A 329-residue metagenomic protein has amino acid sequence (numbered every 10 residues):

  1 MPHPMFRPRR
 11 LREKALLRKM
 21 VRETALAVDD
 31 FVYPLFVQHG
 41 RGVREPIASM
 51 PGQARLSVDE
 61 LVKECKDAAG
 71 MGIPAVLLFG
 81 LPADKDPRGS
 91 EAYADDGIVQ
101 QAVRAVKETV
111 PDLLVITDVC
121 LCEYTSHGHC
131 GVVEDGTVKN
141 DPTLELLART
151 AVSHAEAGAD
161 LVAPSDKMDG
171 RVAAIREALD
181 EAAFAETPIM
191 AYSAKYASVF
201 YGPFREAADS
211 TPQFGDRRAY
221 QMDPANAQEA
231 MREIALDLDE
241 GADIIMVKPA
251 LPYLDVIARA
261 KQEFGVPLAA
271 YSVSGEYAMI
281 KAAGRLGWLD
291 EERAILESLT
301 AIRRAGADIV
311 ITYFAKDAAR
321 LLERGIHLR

Functional and structural regions predicted by a protein language model:
M1-R22: N-terminal amphipathic/basic leader segments beginning at the initiator methionine
P2, K14, A27-V32, Q38-R329: Alpha/beta enzyme core
